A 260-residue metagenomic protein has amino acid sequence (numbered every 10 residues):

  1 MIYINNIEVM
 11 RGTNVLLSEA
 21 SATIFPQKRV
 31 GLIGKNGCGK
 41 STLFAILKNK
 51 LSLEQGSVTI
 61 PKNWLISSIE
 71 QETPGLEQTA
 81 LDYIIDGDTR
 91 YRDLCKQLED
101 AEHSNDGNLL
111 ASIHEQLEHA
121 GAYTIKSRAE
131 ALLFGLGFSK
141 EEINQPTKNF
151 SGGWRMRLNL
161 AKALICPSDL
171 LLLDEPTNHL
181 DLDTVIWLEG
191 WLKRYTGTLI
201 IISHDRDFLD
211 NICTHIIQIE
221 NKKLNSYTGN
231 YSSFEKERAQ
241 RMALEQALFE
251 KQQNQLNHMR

Functional and structural regions predicted by a protein language model:
M1-K251: ABC ATP-binding cassette signature C-motif
E250-R260: Short cytosolic helices in intracellular loops of multi-pass membrane proteins
